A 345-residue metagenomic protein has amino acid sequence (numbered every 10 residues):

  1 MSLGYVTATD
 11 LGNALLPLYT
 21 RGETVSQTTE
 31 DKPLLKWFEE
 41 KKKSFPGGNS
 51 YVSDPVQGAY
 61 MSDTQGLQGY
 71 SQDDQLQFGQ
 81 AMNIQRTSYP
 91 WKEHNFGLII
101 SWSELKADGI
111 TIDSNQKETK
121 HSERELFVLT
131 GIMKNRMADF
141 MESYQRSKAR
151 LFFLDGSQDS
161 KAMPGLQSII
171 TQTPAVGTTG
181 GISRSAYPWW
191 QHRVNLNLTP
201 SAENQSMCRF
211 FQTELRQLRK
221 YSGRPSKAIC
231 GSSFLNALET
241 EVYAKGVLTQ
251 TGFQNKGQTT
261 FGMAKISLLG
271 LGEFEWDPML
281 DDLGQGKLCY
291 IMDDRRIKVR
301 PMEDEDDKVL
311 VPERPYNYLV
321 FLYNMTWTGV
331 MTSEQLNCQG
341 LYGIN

Functional and structural regions predicted by a protein language model:
S2-N345: Flexible, glycine/threonine- and acidic-rich loop/arm segments that mediate assembly and lattice contacts in viral
